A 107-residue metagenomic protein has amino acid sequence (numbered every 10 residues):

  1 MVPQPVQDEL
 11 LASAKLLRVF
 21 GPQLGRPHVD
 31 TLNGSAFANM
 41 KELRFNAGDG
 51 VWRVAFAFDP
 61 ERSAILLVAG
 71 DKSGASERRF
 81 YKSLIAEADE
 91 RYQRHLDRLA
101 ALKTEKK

Functional and structural regions predicted by a protein language model:
M1-V51, P60-A64, D71-K107: Basic, Lys/Arg-enriched alpha-helical interface segments
